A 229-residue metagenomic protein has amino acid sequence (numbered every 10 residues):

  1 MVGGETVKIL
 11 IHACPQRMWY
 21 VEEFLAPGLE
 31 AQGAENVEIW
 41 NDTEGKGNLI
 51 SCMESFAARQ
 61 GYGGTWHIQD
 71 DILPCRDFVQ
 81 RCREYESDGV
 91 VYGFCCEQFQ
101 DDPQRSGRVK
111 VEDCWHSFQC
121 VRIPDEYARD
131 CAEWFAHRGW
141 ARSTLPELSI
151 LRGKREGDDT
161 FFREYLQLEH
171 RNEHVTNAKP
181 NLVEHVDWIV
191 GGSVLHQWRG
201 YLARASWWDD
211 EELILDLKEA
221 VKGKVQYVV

Functional and structural regions predicted by a protein language model:
V2-I68, I72-V229: Peripheral/terminal regions associated with large enzymatic or DNA-binding modules
